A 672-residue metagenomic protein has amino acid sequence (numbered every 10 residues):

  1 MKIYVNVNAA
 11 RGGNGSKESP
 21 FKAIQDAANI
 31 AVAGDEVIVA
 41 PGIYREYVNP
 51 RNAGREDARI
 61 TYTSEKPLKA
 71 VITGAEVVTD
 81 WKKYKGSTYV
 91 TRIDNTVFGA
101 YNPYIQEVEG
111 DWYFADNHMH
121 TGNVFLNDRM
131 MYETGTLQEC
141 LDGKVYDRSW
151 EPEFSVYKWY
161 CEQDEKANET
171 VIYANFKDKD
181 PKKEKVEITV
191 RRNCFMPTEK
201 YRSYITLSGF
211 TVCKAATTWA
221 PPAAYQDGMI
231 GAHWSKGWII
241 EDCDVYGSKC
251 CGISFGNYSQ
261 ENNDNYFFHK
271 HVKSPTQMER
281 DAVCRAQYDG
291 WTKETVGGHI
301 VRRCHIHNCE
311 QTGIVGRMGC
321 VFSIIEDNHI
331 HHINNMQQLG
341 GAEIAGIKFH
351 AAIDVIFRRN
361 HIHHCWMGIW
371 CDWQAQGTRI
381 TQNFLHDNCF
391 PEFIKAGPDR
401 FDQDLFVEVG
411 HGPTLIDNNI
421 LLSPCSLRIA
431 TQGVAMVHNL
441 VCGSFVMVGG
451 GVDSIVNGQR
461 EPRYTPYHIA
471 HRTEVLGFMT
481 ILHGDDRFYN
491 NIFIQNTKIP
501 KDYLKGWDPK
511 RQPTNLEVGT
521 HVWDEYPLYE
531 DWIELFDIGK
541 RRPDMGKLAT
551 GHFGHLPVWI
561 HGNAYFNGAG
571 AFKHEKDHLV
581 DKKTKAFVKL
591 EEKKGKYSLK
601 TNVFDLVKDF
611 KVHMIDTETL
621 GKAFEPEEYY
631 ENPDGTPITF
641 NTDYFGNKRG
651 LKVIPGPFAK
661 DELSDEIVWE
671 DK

Functional and structural regions predicted by a protein language model:
Y4-W234, I239-G247, G252-W291, T465-P466 (+3 more regions): Extracellular polysaccharide-degrading/modifying enzymes targeting complex plant/algal/animal polysaccharides
I38, G231, G313-V315, I369-W370: Short catalytic-loop micro-motif centered on adjacent basic/acidic residues
P41-G42, G316-G319: Short, well-ordered beta-to-alpha junction loops that form the rim of enzyme active sites and present histidine/acidic
D57, P67, A342, R400 (+1 more regions): Short, solvent-exposed loop/turn segments at the edges of secondary structure
S203-A216, K236-C250, Q260-A286, T292-T312 (+9 more regions): Right-handed parallel beta-helix
Q226, E310, E343: Beta-rich catalytic cores
G443, M447, V452-H468, L476 (+2 more regions): Beta-sheet-rich non-transmembrane sensory/scaffold domains
